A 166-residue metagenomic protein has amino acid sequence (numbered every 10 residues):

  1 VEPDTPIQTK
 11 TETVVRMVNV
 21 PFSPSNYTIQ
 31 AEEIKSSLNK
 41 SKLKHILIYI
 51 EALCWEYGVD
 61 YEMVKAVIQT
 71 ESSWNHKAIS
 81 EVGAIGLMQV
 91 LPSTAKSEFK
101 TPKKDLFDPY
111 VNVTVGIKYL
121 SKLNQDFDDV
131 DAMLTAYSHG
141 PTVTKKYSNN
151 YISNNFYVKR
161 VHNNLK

Functional and structural regions predicted by a protein language model:
V1-D4: N-terminal secretion targeting segments of exported proteins
E12, R16-K166: Catalytic glycan-binding domains that act on GlcNAc-containing polysaccharides
